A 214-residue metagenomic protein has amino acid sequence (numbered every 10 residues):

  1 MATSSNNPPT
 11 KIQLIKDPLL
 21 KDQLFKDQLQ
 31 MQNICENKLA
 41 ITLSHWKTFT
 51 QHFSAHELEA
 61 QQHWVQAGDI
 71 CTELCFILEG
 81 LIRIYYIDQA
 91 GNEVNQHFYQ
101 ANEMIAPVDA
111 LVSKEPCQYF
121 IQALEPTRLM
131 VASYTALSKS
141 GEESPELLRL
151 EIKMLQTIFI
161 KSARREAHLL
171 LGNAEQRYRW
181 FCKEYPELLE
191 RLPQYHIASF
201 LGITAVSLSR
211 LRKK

Functional and structural regions predicted by a protein language model:
A2-S54: Cyclic nucleotide-binding regulatory module and flanking cytosolic helices
T3-S4, G172-K214: Phosphate-/nucleic-acid-contacting segments
S54, H63, L81-Y86, M104 (+1 more regions): Short beta-strand segments in beta-sandwich/barrel cores
E59-A60, L78-E79, Q100, E125: A cytosolic small-molecule/anion-sensing beta-strand core signal
W64-D69: Short phosphate-coordinating micro-motif centered on Lys-Gly-acidic
T72, F76-R83, A101-N102: Glycine- and acidic-residue-biased ligand/ion/polar-headgroup-sensing regions
N95-K153: Cyclic-nucleotide recognition modules
G141-S144, S162, C182-L189: Basic, amphipathic alpha-helical hairpins
